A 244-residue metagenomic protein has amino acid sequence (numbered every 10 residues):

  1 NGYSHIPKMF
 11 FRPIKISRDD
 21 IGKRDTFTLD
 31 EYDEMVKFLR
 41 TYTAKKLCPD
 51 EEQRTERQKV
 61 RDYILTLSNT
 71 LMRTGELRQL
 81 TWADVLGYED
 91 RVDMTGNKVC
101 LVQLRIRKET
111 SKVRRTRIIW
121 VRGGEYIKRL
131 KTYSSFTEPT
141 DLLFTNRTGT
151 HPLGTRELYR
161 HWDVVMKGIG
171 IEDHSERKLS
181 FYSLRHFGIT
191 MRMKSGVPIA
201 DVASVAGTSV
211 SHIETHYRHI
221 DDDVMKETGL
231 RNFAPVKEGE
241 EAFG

Functional and structural regions predicted by a protein language model:
H5-T74, R78: Basic, Lys/Arg- and aromatic-enriched nucleic-acid-binding interface segment
F11-P13, D19, E31, F38-R40 (+3 more regions): Conserved tyrosine-mediated DNA breakage-rejoining catalytic core shared by Y-recombinases
I21, T28, T110-K131, T140-V164 (+1 more regions): C-terminal catalytic core of Y-nucleophile DNA break-rejoin enzymes
T26, K98-V99, K108-K112, A206-L230: Catalytic-site neighborhood detector that most strongly recognizes the C-terminal catalytic loop/helix of tyrosine
E34-C48, R61, A83-V92, T145-N146 (+1 more regions): Short regulatory "switch" loops immediately downstream of catalytic or recognition motifs within protein catalytic
T41-A44, E51, Y88-D90, T95-K98 (+3 more regions): C-terminal secondary-structure termini that scaffold catalytic or DNA-interacting sites
T41-R54, T70, S135-L142, T150-H151 (+2 more regions): Short, basic (Lys/Arg/His-rich) helix/loop patches that form interaction surfaces in the mid-to-C-terminal regions
G75, R156, S211: Key DNA-contact positions within bacterial/archaeal DNA-binding proteins
